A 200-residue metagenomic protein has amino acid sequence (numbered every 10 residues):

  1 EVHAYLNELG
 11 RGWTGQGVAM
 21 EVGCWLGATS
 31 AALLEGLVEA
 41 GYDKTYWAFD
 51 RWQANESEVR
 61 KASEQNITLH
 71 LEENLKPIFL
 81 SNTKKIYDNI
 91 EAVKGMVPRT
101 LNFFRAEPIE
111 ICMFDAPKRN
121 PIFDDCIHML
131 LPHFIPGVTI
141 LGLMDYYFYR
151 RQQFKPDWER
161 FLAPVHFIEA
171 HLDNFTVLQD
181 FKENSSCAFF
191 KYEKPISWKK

Functional and structural regions predicted by a protein language model:
H3-K200: S-adenosylmethionine/decaboxylated-SAM
